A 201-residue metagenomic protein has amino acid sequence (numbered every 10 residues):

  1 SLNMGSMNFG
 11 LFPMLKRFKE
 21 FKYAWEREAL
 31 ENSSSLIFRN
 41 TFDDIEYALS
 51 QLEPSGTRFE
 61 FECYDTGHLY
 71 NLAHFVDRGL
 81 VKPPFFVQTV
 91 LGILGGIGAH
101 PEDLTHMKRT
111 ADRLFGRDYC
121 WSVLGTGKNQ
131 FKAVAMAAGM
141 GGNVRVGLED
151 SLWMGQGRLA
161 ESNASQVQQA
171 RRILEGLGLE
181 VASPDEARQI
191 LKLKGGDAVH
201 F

Functional and structural regions predicted by a protein language model:
S1-E149, A160: Catalytic alpha/beta core domains of metabolic enzymes, predominantly
Y70, T105, R109-R113, K132-F201: Structured C-terminal cap/extension of enzyme domains
